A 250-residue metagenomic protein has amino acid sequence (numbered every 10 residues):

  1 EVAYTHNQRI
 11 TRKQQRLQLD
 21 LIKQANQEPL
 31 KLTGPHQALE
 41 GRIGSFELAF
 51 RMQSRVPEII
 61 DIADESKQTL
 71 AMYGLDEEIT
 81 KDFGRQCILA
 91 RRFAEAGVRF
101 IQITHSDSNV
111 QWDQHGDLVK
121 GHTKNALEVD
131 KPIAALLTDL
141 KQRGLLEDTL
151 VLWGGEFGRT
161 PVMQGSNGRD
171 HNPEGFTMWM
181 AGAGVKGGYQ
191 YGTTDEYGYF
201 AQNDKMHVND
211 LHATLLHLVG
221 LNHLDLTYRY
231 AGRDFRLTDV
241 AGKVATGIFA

Functional and structural regions predicted by a protein language model:
E1-A250: Ligand-binding pockets and gating/stacking loops
